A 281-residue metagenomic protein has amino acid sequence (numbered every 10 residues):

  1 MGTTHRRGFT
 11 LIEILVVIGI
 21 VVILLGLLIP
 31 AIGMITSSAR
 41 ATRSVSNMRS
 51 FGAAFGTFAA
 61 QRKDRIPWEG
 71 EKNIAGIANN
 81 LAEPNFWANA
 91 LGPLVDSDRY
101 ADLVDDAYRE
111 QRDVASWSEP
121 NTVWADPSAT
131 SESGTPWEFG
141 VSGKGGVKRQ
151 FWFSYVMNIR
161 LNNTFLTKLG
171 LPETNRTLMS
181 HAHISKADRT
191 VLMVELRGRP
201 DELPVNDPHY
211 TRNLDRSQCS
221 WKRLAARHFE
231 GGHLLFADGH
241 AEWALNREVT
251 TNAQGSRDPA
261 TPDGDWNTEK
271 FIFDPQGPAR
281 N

Functional and structural regions predicted by a protein language model:
M1-G2, Y155: Coiled-coil-like amphipathic alpha-helices with heptad-repeat character
G2, R6-S46: Amphipathic alpha-helical segments typified by the pilin-like N-terminal helix that continues immediately C-terminal
S44-N281: Short, well-structured segments within or immediately adjacent to enzyme catalytic domains that line ligand-binding
